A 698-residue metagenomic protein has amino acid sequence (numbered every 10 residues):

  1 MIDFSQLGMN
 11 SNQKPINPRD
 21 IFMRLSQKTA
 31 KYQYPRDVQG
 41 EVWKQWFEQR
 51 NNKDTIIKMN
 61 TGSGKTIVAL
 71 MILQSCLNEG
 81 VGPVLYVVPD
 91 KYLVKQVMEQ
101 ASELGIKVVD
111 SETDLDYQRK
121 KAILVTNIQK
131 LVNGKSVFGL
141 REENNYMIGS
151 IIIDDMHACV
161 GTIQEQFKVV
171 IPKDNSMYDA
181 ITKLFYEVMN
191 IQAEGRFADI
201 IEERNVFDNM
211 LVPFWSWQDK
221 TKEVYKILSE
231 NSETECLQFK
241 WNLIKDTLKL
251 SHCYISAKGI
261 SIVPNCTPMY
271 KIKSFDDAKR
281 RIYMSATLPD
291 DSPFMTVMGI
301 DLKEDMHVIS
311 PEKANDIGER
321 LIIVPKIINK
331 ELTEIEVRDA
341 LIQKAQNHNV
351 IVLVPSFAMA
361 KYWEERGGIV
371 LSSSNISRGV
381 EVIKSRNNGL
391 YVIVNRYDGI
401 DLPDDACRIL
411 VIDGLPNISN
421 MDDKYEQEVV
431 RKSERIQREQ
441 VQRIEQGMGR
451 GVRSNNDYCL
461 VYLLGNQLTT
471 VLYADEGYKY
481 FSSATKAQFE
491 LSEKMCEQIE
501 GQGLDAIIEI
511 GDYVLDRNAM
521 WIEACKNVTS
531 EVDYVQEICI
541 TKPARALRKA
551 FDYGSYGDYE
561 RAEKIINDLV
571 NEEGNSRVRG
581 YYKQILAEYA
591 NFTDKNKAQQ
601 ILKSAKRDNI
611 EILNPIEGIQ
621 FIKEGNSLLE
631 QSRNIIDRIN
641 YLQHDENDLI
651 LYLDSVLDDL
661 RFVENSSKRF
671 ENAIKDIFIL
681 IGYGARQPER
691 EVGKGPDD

Functional and structural regions predicted by a protein language model:
I2-K58: Conserved pre-motif I regulatory segment
I56, N60, M147-S150, D155-H348 (+3 more regions): Conserved coupling segment at the C-terminus of the helicase ATP-binding
T66-I106, K130-N133, T287-F294, L353-A360: Conserved Walker A/P-loop ATP-binding site and its immediately adjacent core in helicase/helicase-like ATPase domains
E112-V125, F138, Y362, I369-V392 (+2 more regions): Conserved motor-coupling elements within RecA-like helicase/translocase cores
K121-D155, C159-Q166, I262-P268, G379 (+1 more regions): Conserved RecA-like ASCE ATPase "motif II neighborhood" in helicase/translocase motors
E364, L371, L649-P688: Acidic-basic catalytic patches of nuclease active cores, encompassing PD-(D/E)XK and other metal-cofactor nuclease
V382-T469: Conserved RecA-like P-loop NTPase helicase motor core
L602-A605, E611-S666: Interdomain/boundary linker segments immediately adjacent to catalytic/signaling cores
